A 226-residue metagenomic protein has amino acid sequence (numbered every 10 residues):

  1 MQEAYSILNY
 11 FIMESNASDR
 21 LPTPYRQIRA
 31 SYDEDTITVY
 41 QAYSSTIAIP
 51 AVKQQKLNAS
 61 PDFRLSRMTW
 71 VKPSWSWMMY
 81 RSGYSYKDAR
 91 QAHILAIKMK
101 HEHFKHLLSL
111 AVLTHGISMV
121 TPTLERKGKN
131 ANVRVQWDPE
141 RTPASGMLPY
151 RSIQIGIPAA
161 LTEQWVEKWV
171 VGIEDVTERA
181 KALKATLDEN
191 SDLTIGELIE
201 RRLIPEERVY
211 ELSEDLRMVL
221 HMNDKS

Functional and structural regions predicted by a protein language model:
A4-L65: ADP-ribose/NAD+-binding catalytic cleft of ART/PARP-like enzymes
L21-P22, R26-A42, Q55, R81 (+5 more regions): Partner-binding and oligomerization surfaces adjacent to conserved cores of proteins that assemble macromolecular
S31, D35-T38, N130-R134, Y150-S152 (+4 more regions): Non-catalytic, substrate/partner-engaging modules appended to enzymatic cores
Q41-Y43, K100, D138-E140, G156-A160: Structured loops at beta-to-helix junctions and adjacent beta-edge loops in soluble globular domains
P61-R141: ADP-ribosyltransferase catalytic core
V135-W137, T142-P149, I155: Internal, well-ordered alpha/beta segment that forms a basic, Gly-enriched binding/recognition surface
V166-S226: Glycine-rich, aromatic-bearing surface loops/beta-hairpins
